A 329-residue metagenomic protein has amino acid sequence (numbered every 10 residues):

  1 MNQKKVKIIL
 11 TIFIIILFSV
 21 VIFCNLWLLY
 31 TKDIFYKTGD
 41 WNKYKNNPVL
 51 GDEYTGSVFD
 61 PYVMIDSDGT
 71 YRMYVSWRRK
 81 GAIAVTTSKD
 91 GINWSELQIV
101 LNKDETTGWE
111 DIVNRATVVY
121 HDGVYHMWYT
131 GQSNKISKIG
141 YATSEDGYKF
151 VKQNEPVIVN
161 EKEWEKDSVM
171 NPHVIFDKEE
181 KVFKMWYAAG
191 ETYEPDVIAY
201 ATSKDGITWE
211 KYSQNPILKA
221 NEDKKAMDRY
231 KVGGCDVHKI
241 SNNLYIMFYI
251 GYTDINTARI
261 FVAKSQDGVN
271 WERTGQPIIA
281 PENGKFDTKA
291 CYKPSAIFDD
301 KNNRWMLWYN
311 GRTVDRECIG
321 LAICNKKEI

Functional and structural regions predicted by a protein language model:
N2-F18: N-terminal Sec-pathway targeting helices
C24-I329: Carbohydrate-active catalytic/glycan-binding domains of CAZyme proteins, especially the secreted or lumenal ectodomains
